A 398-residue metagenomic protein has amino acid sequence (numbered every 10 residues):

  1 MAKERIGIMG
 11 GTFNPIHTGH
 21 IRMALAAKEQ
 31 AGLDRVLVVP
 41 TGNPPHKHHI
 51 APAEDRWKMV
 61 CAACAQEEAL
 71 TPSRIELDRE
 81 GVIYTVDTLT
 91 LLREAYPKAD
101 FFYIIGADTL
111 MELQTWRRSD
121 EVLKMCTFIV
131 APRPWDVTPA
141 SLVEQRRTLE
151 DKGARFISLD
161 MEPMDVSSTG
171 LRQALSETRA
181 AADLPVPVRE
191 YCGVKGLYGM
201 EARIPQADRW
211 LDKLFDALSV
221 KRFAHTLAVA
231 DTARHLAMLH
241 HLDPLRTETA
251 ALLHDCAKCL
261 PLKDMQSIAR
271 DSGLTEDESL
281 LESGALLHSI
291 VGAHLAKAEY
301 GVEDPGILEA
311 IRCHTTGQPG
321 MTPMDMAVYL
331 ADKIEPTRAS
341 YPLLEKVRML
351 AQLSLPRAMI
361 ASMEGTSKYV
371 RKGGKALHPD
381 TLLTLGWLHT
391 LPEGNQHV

Functional and structural regions predicted by a protein language model:
M1-Q206, K297: Nucleotidyltransferase catalytic core that binds NTPs
I6, Q206-L218: Generic N-terminal amphipathic, Lys/Arg-enriched alpha-helix
H17-H20, H46, H225, H254 (+2 more regions): Histidine-centered active-site/metal-ligand motif
I50-E54, R79-I83, V220, A224 (+4 more regions): Residues at secondary-structure transition points
V166-T178, L343-K346, S362-V370: Short helix/strand-capping connector loops at secondary-structure junctions
A180-Q206, K368-V398: Charged phosphate-binding loop/patch that engages nucleotide di/tri-phosphates or the phosphate backbone of nucleic
D212-A217, R234, L239-I360: Divalent metal-dependent catalytic cores for phosphoryl transfer on phosphate-bearing substrates
